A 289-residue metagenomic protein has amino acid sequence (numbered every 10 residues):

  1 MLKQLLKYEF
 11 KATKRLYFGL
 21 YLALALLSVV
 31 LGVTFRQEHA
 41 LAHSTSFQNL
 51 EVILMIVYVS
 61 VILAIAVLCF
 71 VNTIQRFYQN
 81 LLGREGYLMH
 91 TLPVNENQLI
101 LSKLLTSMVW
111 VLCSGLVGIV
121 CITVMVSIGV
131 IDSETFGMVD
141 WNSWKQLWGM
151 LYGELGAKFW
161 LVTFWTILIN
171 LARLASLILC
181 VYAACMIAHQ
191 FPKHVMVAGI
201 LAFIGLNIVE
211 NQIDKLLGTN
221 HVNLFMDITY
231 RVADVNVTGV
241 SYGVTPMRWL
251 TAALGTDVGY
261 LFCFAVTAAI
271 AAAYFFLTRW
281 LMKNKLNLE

Functional and structural regions predicted by a protein language model:
M1-L22: Aromatic- and glycine-rich beta-strand/loop motifs that create alpha-glucan
L6-K7, A184-V197, F262, V266-E289: Junction motif at the cytosolic side of a transmembrane helix
K11-R15, N97-G118, A202-L206: Alpha-helical transmembrane segments of multi-pass membrane proteins
R15-H39, I56-F70, L112-C113, L201-D214 (+1 more regions): Hydrophobic alpha-helical transmembrane segments of multi-pass membrane transport/permease proteins
L41-L82, W160, T245-F262: Membrane-embedded or membrane-proximal helical elements that form or frame transporter/channel pores
S46-C69, T106-C185: Secretory targeting signals
Q79-T106: Helix-loop-helix units of permease transmembrane domains in multi-pass membrane transporters, especially ABC
H194-D227: Transmembrane helix segments
